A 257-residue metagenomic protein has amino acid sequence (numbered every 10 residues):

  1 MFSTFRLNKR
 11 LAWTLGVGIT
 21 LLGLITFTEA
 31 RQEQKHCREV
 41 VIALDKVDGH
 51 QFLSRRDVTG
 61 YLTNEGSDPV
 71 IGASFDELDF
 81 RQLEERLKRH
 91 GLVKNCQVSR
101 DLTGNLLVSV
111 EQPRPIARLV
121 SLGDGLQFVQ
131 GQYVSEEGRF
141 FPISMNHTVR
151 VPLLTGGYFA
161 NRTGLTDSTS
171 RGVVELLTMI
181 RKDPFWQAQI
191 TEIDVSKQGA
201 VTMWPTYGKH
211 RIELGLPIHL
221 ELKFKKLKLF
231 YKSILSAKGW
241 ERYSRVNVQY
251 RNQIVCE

Functional and structural regions predicted by a protein language model:
M1-K46, Q51, R56-E257: Charged, solvent-exposed interaction patches on well-folded alpha/beta domains that mediate macromolecular contacts
